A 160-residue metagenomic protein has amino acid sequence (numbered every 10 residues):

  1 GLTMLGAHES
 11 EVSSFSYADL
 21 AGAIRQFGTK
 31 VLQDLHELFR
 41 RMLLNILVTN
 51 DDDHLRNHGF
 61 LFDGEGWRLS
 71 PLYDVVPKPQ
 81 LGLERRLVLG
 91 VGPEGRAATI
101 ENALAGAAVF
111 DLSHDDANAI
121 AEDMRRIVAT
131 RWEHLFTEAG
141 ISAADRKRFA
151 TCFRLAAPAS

Functional and structural regions predicted by a protein language model:
G1-S160: Anionic ligand-binding catalytic core segments
